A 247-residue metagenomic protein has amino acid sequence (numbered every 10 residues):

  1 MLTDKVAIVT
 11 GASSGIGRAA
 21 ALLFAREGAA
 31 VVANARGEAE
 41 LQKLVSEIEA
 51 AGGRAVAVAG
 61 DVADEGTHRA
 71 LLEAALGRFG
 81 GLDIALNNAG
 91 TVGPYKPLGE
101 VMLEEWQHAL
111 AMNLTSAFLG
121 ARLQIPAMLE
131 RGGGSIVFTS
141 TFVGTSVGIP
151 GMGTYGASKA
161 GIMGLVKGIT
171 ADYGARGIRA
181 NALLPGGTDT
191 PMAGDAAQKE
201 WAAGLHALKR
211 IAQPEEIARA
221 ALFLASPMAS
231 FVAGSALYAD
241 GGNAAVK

Functional and structural regions predicted by a protein language model:
T3, V92-Y95, L222, A233-K247: Short C-terminal tail/terminal secondary-structure segment of NAD(P)H-dependent dehydrogenase/reductase domains
V6, S13-G15: Conserved glycine-rich cofactor-binding loop
E27-L44: Conserved glycine-rich Rossmann-like NAD(P)H-binding loop of the short-chain dehydrogenase/reductase
K96-L98, E105-L110, A202: Substrate-binding pocket helix/loop in short-chain dehydrogenase/reductase
A121, S158, V166: Active-site helix of classical SDR
P126, T145, K167, A171-D172 (+1 more regions): Alpha-helical segment proximal to the catalytic Tyr-Lys
G174, R179, V232-G234: Short, small/polar-rich loop/turn modules that mediate ligand/substrate recognition or access, typified
